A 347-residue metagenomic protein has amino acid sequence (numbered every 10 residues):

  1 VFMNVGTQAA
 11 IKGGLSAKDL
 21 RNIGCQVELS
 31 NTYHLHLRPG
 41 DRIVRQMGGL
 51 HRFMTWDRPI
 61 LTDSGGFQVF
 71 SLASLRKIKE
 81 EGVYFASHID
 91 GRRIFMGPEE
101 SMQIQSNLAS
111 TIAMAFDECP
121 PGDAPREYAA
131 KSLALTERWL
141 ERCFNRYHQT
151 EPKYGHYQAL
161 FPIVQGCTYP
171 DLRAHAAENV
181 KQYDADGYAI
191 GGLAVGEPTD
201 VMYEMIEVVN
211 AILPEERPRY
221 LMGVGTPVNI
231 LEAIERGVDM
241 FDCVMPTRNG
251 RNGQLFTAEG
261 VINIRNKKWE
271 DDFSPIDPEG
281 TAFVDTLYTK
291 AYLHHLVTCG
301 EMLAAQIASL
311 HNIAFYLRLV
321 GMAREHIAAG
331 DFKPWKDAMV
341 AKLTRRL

Functional and structural regions predicted by a protein language model:
V1-K153, K267-E270: Non-catalytic, usually N-terminal nucleic-acid engagement modules in DNA/RNA processing proteins
E28, D63, Q105, P162 (+4 more regions): Conserved, mostly hydrophobic/aromatic
S87, H156, F332: Long C-terminal interaction/binding lobes of large macromolecular proteins
S110, E141, N145-H148, A211-P214 (+3 more regions): Generic secondary-structure signature for well-ordered alpha-helical cores
D117-D123, D277-L347: C-terminal extensions of enzymes
P121-R126, A130, G187-L193, M302-A305: Glycine- and acidic
A134-E137, R146, T150, G155-I276: Glycine-rich phosphate/ribose-binding loops and adjacent secondary-structure elements that form binding surfaces
